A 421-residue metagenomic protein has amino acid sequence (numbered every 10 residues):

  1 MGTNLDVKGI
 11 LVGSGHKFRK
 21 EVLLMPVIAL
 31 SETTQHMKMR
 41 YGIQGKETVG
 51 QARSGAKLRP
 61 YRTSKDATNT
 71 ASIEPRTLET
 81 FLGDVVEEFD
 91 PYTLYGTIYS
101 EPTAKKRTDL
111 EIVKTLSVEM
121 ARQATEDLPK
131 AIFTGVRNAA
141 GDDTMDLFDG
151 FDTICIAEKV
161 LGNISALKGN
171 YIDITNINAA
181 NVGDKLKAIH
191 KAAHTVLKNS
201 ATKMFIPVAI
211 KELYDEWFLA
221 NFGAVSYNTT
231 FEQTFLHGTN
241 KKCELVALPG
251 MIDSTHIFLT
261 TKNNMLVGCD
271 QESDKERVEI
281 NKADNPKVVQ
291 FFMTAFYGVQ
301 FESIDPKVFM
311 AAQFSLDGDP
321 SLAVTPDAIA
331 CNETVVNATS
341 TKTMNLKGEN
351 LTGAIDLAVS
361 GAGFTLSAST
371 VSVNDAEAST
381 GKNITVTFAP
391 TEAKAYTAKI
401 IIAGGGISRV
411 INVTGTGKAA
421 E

Functional and structural regions predicted by a protein language model:
G2-E47, Q51-R53, F148-A180, K211-A323: Sequence/fold signature of self-assembling virion shell proteins
K20-I98: Assembly/oligomerization interface modules of large self-assembling protein complexes
S100-K185, L357: Alpha-helical scaffold segments that mediate packing/assembly in large oligomeric complexes
D317-E349, T416-G417: Beta-sheet-dominated interaction scaffolds and their linkers
P320-A323, N350-T385: Surface-exposed binding patches on compact interaction domains or structured appendages
M344, K394-G406: A short beta-strand micro-motif common to beta-rich folds, especially ectodomain repeats
I384-E392: Short edge beta-strand/strand-turn motifs with a hydrophobic/aromatic core and a Ser/Thr and/or Pro "cap." The feature
I407-K418: C-terminal edge beta-strand
